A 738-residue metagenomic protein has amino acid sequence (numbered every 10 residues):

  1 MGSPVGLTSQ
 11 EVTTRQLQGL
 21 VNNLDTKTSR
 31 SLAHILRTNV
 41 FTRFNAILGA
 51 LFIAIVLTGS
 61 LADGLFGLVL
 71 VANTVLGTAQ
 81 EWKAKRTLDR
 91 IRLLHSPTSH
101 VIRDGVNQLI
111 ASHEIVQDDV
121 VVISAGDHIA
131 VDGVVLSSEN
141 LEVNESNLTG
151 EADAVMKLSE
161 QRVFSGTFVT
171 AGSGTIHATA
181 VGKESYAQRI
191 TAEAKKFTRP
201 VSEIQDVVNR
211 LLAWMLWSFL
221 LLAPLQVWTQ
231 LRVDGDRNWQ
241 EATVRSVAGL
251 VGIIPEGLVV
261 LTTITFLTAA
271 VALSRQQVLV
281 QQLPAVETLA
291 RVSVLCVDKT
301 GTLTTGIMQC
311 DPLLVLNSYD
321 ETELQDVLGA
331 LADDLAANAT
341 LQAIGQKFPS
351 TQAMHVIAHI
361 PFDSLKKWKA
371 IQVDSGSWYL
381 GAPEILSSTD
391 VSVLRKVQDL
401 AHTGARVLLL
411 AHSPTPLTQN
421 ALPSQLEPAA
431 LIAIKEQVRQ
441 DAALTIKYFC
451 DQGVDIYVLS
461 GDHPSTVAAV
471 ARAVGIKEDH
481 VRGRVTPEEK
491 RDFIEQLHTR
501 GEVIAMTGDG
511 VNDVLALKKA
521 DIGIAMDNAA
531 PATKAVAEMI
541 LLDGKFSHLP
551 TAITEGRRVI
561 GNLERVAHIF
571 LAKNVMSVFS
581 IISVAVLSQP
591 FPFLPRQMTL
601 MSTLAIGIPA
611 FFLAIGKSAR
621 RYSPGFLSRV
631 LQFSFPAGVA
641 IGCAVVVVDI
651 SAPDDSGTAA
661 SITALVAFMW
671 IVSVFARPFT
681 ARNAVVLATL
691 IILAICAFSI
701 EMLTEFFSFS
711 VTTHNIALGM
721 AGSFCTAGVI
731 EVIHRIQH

Functional and structural regions predicted by a protein language model:
P4-G6, Q16-K27, S31, T74-L76 (+3 more regions): Actuator/coupling domain of P-type ATPases
L20-N22, R37-D63, G67-G77, S96-P97 (+9 more regions): Alpha-helical transmembrane segments of multi-pass membrane proteins, especially the membrane-embedded transport
S60-S96, R103, T198-V294, F449-Q452 (+5 more regions): Hydrophobic alpha-helical transmembrane segments
L65, S96-N209, L409, V514: Cytosolic catalytic regions of P-type ion-transporting ATPases
L76, V106, T179-G182, K195 (+11 more regions): Conserved beta-strand/loop elements of the cytosolic catalytic core of P-type E1-E2 ATPases, chiefly in the P-domain
Q226, D479-A505, G510, A520 (+2 more regions): Membrane-embedded transport module
R291-E427, I434, K447-Y448, H463-A468 (+4 more regions): Cytosolic catalytic regions of ATP/NTP-dependent phosphoryl-transfer enzymes
